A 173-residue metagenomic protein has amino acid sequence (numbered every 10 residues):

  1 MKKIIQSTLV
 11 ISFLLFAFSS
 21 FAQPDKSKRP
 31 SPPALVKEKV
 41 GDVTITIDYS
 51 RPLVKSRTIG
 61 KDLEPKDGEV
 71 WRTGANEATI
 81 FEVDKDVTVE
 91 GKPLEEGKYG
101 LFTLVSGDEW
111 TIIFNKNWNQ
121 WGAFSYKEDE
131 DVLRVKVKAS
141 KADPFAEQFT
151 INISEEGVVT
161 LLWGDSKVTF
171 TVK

Functional and structural regions predicted by a protein language model:
M1-D25: Bacterial Sec-dependent N-terminal signal peptides
Q23-R72, Q120-K173: Primarily secretory-pathway and cell-envelope proteins
W71-N119: Mid-length scaffold segments of soluble, non-membrane domains
